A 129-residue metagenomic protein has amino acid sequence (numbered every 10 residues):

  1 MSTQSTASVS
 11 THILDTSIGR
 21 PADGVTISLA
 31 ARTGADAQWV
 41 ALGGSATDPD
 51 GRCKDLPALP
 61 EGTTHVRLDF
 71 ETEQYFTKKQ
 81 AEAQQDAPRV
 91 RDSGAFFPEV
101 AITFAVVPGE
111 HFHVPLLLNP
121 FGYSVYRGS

Functional and structural regions predicted by a protein language model:
M1-D23, A31, Y123: Beta-strand-rich domain onsets/edges
S2, H65-S129: Feature of secretome-associated and extracellular-like proteins
S17, V25, G43-A46, P57: Short hydrophobic alpha-helix segments
S17-G19, S28-A30, P49, C53-K54: Charged, well-structured alpha/beta interaction segments
T26-A30, R67-D69: Beta-strand signatures of extracellular beta-sandwich domains
A30-D36: Change "in extracellular beta-sheet-rich domains … of secreted and cell-surface proteins" to "in beta-sheet-rich domains
D36-K54: Short, acidic Ser/Thr/Gly-rich low-complexity loop/linker segments typical of extracellular and cell-surface proteins
K54-T64: Short Pro-Gly-centered beta-turn/loop motif in secreted/extracellular proteins
